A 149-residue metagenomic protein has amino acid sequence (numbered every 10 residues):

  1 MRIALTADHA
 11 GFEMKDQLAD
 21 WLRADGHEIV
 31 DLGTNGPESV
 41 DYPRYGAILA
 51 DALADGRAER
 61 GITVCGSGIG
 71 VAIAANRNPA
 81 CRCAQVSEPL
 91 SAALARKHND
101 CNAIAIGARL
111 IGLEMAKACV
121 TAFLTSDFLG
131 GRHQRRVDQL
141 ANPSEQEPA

Functional and structural regions predicted by a protein language model:
R2-I3, A58-G61, A80-R82: Short active-site oxyanion
A4-A24: Glycine-rich phosphate/diphosphate-binding loop of Rossmann-like nucleotide-binding domains
A4-T6, A10-G11, P89-A149: C-terminal binding/interaction regions
E28-S39: A short beta-strand-loop structural module common to alpha/beta enzyme folds
P43-A47, V86-E88: Charged helix-capping and loop-helix junction motifs
Y45-T63, S67: Short, structured active-site "lid" loops
T63-V64, I69-R109: Mid-chain, well-packed structural core segment of small domains
